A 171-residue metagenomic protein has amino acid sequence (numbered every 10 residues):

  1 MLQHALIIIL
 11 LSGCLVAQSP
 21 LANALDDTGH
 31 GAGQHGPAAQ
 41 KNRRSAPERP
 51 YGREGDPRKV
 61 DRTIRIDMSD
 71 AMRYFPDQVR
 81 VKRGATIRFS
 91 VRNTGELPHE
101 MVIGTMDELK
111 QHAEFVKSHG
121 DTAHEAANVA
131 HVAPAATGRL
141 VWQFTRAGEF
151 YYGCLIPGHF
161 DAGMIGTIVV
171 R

Functional and structural regions predicted by a protein language model:
A5-A17: Bacterial N-terminal signal peptides
N23-P47, R73, A127-R171: Extracellular/periplasmic metallocenter environments
D56-T86: N-terminal edge beta-strand
V60-I64, R83-I87, L97-H99, N128 (+2 more regions): Envelope-exposed proteins and targeting segments
V91-N93: Asparagine-centered strand-capping/turn motif at beta-strand->loop junctions
E100-G104: Beta-strand signatures of extracellular beta-sandwich domains
D107-S118: Short aromatic-acidic-glycine turn motif
K117-A126: Short beta-strand and strand-turn-strand segments in soluble, beta-rich domains
